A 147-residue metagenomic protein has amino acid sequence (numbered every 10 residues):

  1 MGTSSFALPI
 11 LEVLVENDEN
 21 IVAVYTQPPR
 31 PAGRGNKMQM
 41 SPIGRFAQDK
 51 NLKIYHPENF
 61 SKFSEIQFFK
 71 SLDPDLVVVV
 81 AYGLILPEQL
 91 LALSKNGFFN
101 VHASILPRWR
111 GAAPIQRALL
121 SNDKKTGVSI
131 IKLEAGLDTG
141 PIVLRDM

Functional and structural regions predicted by a protein language model:
M1-M147: One-carbon transfer enzymes
